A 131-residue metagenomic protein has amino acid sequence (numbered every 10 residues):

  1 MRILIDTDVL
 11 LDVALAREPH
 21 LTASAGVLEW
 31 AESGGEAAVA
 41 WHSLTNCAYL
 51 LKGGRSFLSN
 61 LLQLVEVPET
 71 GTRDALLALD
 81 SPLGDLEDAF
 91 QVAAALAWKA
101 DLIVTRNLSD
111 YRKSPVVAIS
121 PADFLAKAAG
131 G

Functional and structural regions predicted by a protein language model:
M1-V39, K52-S56, A122-G131: Short, well-structured N-terminal submotif of metal-dependent ribonuclease cores
R2, E36, V67, I103 (+1 more regions): A residue-level structural signature of the nucleotidyltransferase/glycosyltransferase Rossmann-like core
S33-G34, L64, S81, S114: Structured helix-beta-strand junction loops
H42: Short strand-turn motif at the edge of the Rossmann-like AdoMet-binding core
Y49-E69: Helix-adjacent hinge/juxtasegments
Q63-L108: Active-site neighborhoods of divalent-metal-dependent phosphate/nucleic-acid chemistry enzymes
V92-G131: Acidic, PIN/NYN-like endoribonuclease modules and their adjacent C-terminal/linker elements
